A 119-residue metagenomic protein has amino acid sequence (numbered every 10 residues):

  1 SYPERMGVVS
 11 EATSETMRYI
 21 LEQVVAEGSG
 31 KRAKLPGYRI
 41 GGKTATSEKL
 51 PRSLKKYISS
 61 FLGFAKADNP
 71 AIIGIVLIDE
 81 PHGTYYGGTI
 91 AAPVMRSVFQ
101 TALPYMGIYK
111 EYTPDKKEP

Functional and structural regions predicted by a protein language model:
S1-R5, A12-G107: Active-site beta-strand/loop architecture of penicillin-binding DD-peptidases
Y109-P119: Short, highly charged C-terminal tails/helix-capping segments
